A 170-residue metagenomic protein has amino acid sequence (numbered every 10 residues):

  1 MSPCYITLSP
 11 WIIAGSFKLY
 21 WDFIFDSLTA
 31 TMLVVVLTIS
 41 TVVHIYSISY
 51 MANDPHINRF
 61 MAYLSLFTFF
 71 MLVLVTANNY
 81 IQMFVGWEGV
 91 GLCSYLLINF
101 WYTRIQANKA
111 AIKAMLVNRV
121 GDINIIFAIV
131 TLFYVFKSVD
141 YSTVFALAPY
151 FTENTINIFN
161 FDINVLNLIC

Functional and structural regions predicted by a protein language model:
M1-C170: ...captures the hydrophobic TM-helix bundle architecture rather than a specific catalytic motif, and can also fire on
